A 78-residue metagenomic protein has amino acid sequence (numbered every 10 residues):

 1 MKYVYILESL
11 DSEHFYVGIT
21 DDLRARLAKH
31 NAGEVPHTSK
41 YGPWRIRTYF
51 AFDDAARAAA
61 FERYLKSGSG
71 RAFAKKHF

Functional and structural regions predicted by a protein language model:
M1-R71, H77-F78: GIY-YIG nuclease catalytic motif and its immediate N-terminal context
